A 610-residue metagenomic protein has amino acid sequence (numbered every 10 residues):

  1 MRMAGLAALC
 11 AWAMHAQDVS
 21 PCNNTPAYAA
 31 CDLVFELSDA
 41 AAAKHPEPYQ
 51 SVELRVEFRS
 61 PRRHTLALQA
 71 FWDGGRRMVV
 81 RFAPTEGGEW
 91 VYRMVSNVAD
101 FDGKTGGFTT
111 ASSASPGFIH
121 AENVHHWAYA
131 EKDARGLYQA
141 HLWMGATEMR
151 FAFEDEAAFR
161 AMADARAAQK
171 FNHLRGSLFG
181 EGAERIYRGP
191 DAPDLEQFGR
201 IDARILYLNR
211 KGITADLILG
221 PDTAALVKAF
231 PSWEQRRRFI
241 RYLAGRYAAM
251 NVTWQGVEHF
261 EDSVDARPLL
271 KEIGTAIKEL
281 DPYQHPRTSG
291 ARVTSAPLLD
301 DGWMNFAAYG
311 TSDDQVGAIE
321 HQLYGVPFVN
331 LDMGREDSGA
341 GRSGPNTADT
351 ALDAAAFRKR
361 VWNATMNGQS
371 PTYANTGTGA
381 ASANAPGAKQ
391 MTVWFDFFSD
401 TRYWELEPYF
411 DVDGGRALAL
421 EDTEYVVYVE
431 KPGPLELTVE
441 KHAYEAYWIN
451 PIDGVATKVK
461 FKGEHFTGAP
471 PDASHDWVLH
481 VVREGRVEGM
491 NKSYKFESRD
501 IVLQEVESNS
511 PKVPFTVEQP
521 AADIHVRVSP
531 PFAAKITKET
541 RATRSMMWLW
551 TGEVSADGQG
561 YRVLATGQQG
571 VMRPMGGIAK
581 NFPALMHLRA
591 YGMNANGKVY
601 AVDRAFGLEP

Functional and structural regions predicted by a protein language model:
Q17-A27, A40-K44, D337-S338, P345-N346 (+2 more regions): Aromatic- and carboxylate-lined catalytic core of secreted/periplasmic carbohydrate-active enzymes
E53, V98-A99, P116-V316: Active-site mouth of glycoside hydrolases
L54, Y444, R544-W548: Short beta-strand elements bearing conserved aromatic residues within extracellular beta-rich modules
H64-H126, G136: Extended acidic/polar, glycine-enriched regions that form or flank non-catalytic beta-rich accessory modules
A83-G88, P471-A473, G577-L585: Surface-exposed, short loops/turns at beta-strand junctions within beta-sandwich domains
M94-S96, V481, G592: Conserved structural position at the C-terminal beta-strand of extracellular beta-sandwich adhesion modules
E258-Q390: Extracellular glycoside hydrolase catalytic/binding regions
S498-P610: Short, surface-exposed linear motifs at loops/turns and structural transition points
